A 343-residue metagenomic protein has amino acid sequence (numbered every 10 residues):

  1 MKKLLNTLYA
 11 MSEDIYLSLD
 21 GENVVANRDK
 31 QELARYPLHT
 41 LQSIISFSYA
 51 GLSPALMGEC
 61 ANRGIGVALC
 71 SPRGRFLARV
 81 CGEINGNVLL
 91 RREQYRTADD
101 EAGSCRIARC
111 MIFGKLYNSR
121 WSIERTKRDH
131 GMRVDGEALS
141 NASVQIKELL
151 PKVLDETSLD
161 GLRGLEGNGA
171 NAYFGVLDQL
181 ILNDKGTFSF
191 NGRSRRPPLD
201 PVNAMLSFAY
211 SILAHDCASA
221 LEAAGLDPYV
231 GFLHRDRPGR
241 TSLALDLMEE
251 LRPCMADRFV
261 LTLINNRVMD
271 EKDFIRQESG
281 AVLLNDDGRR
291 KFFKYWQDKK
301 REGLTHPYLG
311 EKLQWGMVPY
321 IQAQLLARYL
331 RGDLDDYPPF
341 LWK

Functional and structural regions predicted by a protein language model:
M1-D20, D29, R35, N87-K343: Active-site helix-to-loop segments that bind/position phosphate- or nucleotide-bearing substrates and donors across
M1-P72, G82: Terminal-proximal segments
T40, S48-W121: A surface-exposed, charged beta-strand/loop segment in the N-terminal or early-internal portion of soluble proteins
